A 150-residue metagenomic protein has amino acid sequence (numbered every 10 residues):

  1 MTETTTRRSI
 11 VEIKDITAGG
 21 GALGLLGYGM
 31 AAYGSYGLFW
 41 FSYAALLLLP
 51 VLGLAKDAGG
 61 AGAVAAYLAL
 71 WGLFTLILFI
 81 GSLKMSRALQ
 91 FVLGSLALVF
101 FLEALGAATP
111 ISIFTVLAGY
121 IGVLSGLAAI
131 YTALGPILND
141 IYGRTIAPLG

Functional and structural regions predicted by a protein language model:
M1-L26: N-terminal topogenic module of multi-pass integral membrane proteins
A18, A22, G29-L47, G59-I77 (+1 more regions): Mid-membrane cores of alpha-helical transmembrane segments in multi-pass membrane proteins, especially transporters
A22, A133-P136, D140: A structural feature that tracks compact, well-ordered secondary-structure segments with a strong bias toward
L49-G60, A108-V116: Helix-coil boundary and interhelical linker segments in multi-pass alpha-helical membrane proteins
V64-I80, S86-G135: Alpha-helical membrane segments in multi-pass integral membrane proteins
G143-G150: Short, highly charged, low-complexity non-transmembrane loops/tails of multi-pass membrane proteins
